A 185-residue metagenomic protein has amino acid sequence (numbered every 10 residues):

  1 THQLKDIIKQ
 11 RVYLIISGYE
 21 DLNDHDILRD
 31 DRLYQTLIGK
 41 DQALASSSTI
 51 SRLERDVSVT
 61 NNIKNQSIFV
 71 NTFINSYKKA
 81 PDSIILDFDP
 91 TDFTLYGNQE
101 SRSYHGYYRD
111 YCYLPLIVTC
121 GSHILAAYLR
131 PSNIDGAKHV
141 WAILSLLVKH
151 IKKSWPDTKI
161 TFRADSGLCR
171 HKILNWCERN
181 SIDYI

Functional and structural regions predicted by a protein language model:
T1-K9, K138: Basic, short loop/linker segments at the boundary and entry of helix-turn-helix/winged-helix-like folds
I8-I16: Short, amphipathic alpha-helical "recognition" segments used to contact nucleic acids or chromatin
Q10-R11, L22-H25, S46, I50 (+4 more regions): Short, conserved catalytic/metal-binding motifs centered on acidic residues
L22-L37: DNA-recognition alpha helix
L37-I38, L95-S101, L125-R130, H171-W176: Short acidic, glycine/serine/threonine-rich loops at helix termini
Q42, S47-L116: Active-site-proximal, Lys/Arg-enriched surface segment that forms a nucleic-acid-binding/basic interface patch
G106-W155: Electropositive, glycine- and tryptophan-enriched low-complexity nucleic-acid-binding patches
I134-I185: Domain-level cores of phosphate- or acyl-group-handling catalytic modules
